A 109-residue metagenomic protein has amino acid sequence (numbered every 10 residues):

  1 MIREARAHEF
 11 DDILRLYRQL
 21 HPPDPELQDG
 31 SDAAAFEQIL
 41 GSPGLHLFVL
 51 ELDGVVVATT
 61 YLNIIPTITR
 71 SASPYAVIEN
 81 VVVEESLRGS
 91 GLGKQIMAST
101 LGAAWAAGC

Functional and structural regions predicted by a protein language model:
M1-I13: A short beta-loop-alpha structural element at the N-terminal edge of CoA-dependent acyl/N-acetyltransferase catalytic
L14-Q38: Conserved GNAT-fold acetyl-CoA-binding loop/helix
E37-V49: A short helix-loop-beta-strand connector motif used in the catalytic cores of GNAT acetyltransferases and, in some
V49, V55-I64, V77, V82: Conserved beta-strand in the GNAT
G54, G91: Conserved G/P- and acidic residue-centered "switch" motifs that form tight phosphate/ATP-binding loops in soluble
P66-I78, R88: A conserved beta-turn-beta hairpin within the catalytic core of GNAT-like acetyltransferases that forms part
E84, Q95-C109: Conserved acyl-CoA
E84-S86, S90: Active-site acidic-Proline motif in GNAT/NAT acetyltransferases
